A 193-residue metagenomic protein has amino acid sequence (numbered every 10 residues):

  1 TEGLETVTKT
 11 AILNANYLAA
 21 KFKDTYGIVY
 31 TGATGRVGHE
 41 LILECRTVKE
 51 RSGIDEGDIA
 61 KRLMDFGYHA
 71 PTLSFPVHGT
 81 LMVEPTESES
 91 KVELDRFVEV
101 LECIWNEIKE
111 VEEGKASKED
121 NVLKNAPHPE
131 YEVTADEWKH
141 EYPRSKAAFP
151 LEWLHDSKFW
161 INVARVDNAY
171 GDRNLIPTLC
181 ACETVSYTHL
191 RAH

Functional and structural regions predicted by a protein language model:
G3, T47-K49, T86-V92: A generic structural motif
G3-T6, D58, E93-R96: An acidic, carboxylate-rich microenvironment
E5-E56, F66-L81, K109-E119: Conserved small-domain helix->loop->beta segment predominantly found in fold-type I
A19, I42, A60-M64, T80 (+2 more regions): Short, well-ordered alpha-helical packing segments
P76, T80, K91-V92, R96-Y187: Non-catalytic interaction/regulatory segments
T188-H193: Conserved small/polar residues in nucleotide/adenosyl-binding loops
